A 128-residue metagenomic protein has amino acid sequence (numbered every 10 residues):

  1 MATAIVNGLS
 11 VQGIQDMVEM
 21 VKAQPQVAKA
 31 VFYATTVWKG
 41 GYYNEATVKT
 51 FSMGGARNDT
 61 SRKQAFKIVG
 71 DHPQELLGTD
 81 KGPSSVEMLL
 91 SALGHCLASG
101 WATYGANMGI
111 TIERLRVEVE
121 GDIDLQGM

Functional and structural regions predicted by a protein language model:
M1-S91, W101-M128: Extended beta-strand/beta-hairpin segments
L93-L97: Alpha-helical metal-binding/catalytic segments enriched in His/Glu/Asp
